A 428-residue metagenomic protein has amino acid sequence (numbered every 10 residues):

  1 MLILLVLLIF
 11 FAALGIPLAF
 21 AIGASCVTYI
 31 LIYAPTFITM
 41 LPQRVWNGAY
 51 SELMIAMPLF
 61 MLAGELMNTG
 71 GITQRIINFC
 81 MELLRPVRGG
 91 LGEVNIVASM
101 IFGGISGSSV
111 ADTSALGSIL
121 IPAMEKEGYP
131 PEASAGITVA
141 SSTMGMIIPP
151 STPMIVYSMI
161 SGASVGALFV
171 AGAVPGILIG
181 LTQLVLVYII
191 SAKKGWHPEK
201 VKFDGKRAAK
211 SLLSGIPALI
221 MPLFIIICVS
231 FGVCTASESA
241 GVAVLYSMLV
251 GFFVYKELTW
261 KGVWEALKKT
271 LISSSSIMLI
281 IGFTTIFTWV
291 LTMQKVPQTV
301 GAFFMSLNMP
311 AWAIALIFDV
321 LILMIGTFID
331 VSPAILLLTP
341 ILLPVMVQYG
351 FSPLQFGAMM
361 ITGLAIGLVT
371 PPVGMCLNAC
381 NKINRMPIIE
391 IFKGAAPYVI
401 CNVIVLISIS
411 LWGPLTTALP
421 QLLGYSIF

Functional and structural regions predicted by a protein language model:
M1-F428: Alpha-helical transmembrane segments of multi-pass membrane transport proteins
